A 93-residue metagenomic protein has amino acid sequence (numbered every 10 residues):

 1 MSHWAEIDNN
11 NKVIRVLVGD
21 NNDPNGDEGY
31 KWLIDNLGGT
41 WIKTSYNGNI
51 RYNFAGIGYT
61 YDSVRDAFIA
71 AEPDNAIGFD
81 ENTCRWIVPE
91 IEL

Functional and structural regions predicted by a protein language model:
M1-L93: Interaction-interface detector
